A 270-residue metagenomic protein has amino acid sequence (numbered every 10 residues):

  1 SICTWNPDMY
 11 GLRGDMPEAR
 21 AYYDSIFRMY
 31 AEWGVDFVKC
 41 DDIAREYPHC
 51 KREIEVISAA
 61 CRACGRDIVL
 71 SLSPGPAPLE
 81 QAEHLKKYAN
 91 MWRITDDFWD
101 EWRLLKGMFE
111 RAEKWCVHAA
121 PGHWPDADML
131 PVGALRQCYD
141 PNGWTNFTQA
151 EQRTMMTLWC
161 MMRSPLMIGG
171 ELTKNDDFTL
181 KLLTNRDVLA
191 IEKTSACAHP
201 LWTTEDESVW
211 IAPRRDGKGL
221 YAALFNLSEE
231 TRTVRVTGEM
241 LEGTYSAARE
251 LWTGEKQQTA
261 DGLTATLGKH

Functional and structural regions predicted by a protein language model:
S1-W33, F37, D42-I43: Active-site-adjacent "subsite" loops/lids of carbohydrate-active enzymes
D15, S25, A63, D67-E171: Glycan-recognition surfaces
D15-A21, A44-R52, P76-L79: Acidic-and-aromatic substrate-binding clefts and catalytic sites of carbohydrate-active enzymes
Y30, D41, L70, M161 (+2 more regions): Conserved, mostly hydrophobic/aromatic
R153, W159-M162, M167-G169, T203-E242 (+1 more regions): Carbohydrate-binding surface patches
T154-T203: Catalytic cores of secreted or luminal carbohydrate-active enzymes
E239-G254: Solvent-exposed beta-hairpin/edge-strand motifs
A260-H270: C-terminal beta-strand-rich structural cap/linker in extracellular carbohydrate-active enzymes
